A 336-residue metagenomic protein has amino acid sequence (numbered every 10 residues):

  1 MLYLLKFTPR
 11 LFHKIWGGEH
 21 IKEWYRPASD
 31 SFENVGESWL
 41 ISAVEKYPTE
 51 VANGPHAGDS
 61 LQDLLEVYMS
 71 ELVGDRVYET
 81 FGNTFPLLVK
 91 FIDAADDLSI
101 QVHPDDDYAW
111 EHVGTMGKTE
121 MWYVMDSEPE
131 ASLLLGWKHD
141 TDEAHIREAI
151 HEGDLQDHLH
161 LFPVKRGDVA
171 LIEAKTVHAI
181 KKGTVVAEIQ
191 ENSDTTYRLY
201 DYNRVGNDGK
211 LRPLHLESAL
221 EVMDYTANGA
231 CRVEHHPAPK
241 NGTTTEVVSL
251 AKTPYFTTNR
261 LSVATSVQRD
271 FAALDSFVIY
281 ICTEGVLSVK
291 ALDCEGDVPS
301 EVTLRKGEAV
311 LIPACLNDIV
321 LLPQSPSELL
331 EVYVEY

Functional and structural regions predicted by a protein language model:
M1-T141, D201-C231, T258: Transition-metal
G82-T84, I92-D97, D106, M116 (+4 more regions): Ligand-binding loop in jelly-roll beta-barrel domains
V89, L98, E120-Y123, L161-F162 (+3 more regions): His/acidic/aromatic-lined binding-pocket segments of jelly-roll/cupin-type domains and related regulatory beta-sandwich
L134-D154, V186-A227, S325-Y336: Double-stranded beta-helix
E148-Q156, V286-C294: Short, structured beta-strand/loop micro-motifs enriched in basic residues and often containing a Trp
L159-L171, V185, L292-L316: Short acidic-glycine-tyrosine-enriched beta hairpin
Y197-L274: C-terminal amphipathic alpha-helical segment
Q268-R269, G285-K290, A309: Short beta-strand segments in beta-sandwich/barrel cores
